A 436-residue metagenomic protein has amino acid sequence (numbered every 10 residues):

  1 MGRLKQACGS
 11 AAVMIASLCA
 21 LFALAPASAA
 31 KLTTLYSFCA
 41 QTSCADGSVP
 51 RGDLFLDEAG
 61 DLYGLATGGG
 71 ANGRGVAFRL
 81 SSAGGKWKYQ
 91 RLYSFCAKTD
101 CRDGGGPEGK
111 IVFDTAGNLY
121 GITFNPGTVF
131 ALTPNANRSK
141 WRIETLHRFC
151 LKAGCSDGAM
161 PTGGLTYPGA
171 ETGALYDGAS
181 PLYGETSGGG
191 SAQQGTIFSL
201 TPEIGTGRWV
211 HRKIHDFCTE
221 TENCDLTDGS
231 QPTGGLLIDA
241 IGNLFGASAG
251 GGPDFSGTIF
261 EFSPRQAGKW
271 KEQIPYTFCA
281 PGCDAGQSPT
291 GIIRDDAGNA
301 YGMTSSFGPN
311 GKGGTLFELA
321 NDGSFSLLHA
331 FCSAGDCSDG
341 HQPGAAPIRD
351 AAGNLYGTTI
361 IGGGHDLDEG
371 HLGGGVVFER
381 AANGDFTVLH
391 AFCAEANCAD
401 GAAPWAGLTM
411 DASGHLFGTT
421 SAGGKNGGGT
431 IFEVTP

Functional and structural regions predicted by a protein language model:
G2-P436: Extracellular beta-propeller repeat domains
